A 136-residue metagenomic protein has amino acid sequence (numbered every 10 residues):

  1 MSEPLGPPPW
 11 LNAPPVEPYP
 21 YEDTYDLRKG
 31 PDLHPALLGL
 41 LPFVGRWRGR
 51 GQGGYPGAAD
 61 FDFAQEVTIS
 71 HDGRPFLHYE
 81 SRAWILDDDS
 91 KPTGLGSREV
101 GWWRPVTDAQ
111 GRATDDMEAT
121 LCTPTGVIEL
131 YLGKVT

Functional and structural regions predicted by a protein language model:
M1-F76, I85-K91: Amphipathic/hydrophobic helical signal segments and adjacent flexible N-terminal regions that mediate secretion
G57-T136: Central antiparallel beta-sheet cores of small beta-barrel/beta-sandwich binding domains
